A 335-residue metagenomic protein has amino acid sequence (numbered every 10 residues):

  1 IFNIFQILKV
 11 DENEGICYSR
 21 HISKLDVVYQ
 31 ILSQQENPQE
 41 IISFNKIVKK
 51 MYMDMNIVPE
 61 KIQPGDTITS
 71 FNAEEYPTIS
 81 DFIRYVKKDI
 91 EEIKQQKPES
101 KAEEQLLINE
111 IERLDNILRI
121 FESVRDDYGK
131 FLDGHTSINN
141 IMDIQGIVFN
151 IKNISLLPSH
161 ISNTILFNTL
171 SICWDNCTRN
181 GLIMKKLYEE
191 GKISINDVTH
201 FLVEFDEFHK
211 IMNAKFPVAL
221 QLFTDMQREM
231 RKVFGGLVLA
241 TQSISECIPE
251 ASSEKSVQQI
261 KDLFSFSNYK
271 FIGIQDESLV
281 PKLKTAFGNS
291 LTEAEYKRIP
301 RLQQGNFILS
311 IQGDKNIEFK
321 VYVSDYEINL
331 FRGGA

Functional and structural regions predicted by a protein language model:
F2-G235, F307-I311: P-loop NTPase motor domains
N3-Q35, V218-Y322: Conserved ATP-driven motor cores of ASCE-family P-loop NTPases powering translocation/secretion/packaging/pilus
L157-S159, N213, P281, E318-K320 (+1 more regions): Short helix/loop capping segments that flank catalytic or ligand/cofactor-binding pockets
T164-N168, F287-G288, Y326: Short, solvent-exposed amphipathic alpha-helical segments in soluble enzyme and RNA/protein-processing domains
Y322-A335: C-terminal alpha-helical "lid" subdomain
